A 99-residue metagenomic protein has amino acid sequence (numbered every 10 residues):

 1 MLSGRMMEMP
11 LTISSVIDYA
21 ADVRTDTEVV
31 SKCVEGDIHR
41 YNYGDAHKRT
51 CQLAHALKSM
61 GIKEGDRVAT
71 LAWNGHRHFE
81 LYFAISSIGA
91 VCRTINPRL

Functional and structural regions predicted by a protein language model:
M1-R5: Eukaryotic N-terminal low-complexity, Ser/Thr- and Lys/Arg-rich leader segments that predominantly function as
E8-V30, K48: A short N-terminal helical cap/helix-turn-helix that marks the beginning of AMP-binding/adenylate-forming
V29-F83: Conserved AMP-binding/adenylate-forming core of the ANL superfamily
S86: Anion (oxyanion) recognition and catalysis
G89: Structured binding elements
